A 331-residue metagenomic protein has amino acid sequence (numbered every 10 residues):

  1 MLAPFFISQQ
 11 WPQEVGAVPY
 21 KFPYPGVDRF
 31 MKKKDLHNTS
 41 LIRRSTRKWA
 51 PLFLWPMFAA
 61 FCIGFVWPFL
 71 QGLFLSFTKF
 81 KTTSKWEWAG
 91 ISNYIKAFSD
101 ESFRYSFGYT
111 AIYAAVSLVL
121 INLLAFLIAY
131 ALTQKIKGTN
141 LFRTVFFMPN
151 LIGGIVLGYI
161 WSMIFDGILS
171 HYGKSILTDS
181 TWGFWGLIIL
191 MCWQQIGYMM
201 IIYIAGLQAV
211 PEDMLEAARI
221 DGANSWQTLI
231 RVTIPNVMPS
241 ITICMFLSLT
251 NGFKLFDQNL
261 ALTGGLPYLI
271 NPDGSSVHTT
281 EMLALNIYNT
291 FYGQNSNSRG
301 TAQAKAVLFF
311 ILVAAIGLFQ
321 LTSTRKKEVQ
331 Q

Functional and structural regions predicted by a protein language model:
M1-F53, K137-T139, L321-Q331: Transmembrane alpha-helical segments of polytopic membrane transport and secretion proteins
I42-Q331: A structural signal for multi-pass alpha-helical bundles of membrane permease subunits that mediate small-molecule
